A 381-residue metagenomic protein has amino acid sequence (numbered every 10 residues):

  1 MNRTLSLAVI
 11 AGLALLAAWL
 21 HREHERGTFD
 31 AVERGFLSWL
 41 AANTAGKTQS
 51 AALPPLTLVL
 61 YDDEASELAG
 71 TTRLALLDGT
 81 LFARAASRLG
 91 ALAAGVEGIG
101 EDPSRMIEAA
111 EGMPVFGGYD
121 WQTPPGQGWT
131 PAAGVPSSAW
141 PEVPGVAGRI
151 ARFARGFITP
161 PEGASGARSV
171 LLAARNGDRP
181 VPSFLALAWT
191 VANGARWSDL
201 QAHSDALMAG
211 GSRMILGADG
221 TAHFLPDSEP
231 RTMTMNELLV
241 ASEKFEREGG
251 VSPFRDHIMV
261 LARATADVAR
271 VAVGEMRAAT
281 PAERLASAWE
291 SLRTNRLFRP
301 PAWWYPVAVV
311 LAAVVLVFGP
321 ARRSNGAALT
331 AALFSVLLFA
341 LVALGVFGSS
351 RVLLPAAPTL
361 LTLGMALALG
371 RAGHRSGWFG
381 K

Functional and structural regions predicted by a protein language model:
N2-G210, P253-G326, T330: Non-transmembrane functional regions of envelope-associated proteins
R84, L216-S228, M276-S287, R371: A signal for specific C-terminal beta-sheet/loop modules enriched in small/flexible residues with GP/PG/PP motifs
D120-P124, R149, S228-L238, G326-A340: Short, surface-exposed, charge-dense and proline/glycine-enriched linear segments
S183, T234, L354-P358: A diffuse structural propensity rather than consistent per-protein peaks
W197-G249: Substrate-access "cap/lid" subdomains that shape and gate the entrance to catalytic or ligand-binding pockets
L239-E243, A279-A288, L333-A340, L363-G364: Pore- and pathway-forming membrane helices of multi-pass small-molecule/ion transporters and channels
F298-A372: Transmembrane alpha-helical segments that form the functional core of multipass membrane systems
R371-K381: Generic detector of multi-pass transmembrane helix bundles and their immediately adjacent loops in polytopic membrane
